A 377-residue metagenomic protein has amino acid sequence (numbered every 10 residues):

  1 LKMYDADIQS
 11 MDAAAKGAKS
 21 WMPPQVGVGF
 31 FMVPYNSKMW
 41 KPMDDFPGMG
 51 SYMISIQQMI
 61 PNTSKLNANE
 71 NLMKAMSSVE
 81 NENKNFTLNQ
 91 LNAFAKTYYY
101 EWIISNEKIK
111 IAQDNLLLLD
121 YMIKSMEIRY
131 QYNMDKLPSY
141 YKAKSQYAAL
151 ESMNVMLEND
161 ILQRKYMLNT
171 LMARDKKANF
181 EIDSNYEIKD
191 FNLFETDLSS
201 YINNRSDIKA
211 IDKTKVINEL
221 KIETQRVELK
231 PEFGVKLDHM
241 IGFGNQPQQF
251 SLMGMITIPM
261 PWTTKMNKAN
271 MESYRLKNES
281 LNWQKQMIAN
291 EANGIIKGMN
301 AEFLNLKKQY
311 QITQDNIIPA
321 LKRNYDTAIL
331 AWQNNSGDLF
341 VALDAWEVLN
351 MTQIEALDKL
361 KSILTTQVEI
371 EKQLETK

Functional and structural regions predicted by a protein language model:
L1-P61, S199-A269, E279-N282, G294 (+1 more regions): A small-residue-enriched
M3-A18, T87, L91-K110, I128 (+4 more regions): Amphipathic alpha-helical coiled-coil segments
Y52, M76, E80-N83, N115-M122 (+5 more regions): Amphipathic, well-ordered alpha-helical segments in soluble domains
S55-L119: Surface-exposed, polar helix/loop patches in the mature regions of secreted/periplasmic/lumenal proteins that form
E70-K74, L137-Q146, L339-E347: Short, charged, amphipathic alpha-helical segments
A75, D114, Y121, P231 (+2 more regions): A conserved cytosolic signaling coiled-coil/coupling helix that links sensory/transmembrane modules
Q90-N204, M299-E302, L306, L349 (+1 more regions): Periplasmic alpha-helical coiled-coil/stalk elements that build and connect Gram-negative outer-membrane
S152-V155, N159, H239, N245-F250 (+4 more regions): Outer-membrane beta-barrel domain signature
